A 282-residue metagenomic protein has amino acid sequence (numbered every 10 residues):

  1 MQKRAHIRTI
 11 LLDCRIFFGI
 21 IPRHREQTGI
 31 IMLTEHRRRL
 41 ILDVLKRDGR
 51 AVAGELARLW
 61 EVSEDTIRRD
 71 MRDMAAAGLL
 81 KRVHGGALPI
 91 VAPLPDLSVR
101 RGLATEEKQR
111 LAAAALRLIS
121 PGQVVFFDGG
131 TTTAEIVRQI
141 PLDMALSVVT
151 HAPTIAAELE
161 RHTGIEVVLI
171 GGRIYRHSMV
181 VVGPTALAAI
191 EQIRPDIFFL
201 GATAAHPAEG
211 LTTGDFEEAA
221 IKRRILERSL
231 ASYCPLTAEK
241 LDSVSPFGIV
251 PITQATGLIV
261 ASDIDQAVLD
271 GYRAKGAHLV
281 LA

Functional and structural regions predicted by a protein language model:
H6, L11-D43, R47-L56, E61-E64 (+2 more regions): Conserved phosphate- and dinucleotide-binding cores of soluble alpha/beta proteins, encompassing both enzyme active
F17-H24, T28-G130, V137-A145, V149 (+1 more regions): HTH-adjacent hinge/linker in prokaryotic transcriptional regulators
G130-T131, T203: Active-site metal-binding loops of divalent metal-dependent hydrolases
A134, P153: Short amphipathic alpha-helical segment that frequently serves as the phosphate-/nucleotide-binding helix
